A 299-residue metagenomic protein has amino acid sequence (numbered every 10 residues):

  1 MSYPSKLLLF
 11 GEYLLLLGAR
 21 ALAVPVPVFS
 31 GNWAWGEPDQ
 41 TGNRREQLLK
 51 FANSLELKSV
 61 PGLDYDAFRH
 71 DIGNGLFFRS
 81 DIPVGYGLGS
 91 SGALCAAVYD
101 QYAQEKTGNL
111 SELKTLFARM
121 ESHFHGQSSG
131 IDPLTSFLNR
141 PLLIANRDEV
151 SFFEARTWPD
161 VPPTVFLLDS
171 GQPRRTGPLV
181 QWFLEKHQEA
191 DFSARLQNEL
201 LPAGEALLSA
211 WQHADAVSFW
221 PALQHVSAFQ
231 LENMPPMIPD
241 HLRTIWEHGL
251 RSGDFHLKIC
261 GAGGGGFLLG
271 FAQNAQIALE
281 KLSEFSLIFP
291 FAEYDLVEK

Functional and structural regions predicted by a protein language model:
M1-L88, D100-N109, N139-P141, H256-I259 (+3 more regions): ATP-binding N-lobe of GHMP and related small-molecule kinases
Y3-S5, H70-D81, K114-S122, P239-H256: Short, hydrophobic/aliphatic alpha-helical segments
K6, P133, P141-L143, V165-L167 (+1 more regions): Conserved hydrophobic/aromatic beta-strand scaffold that supports enzyme active sites
E12, L16, P202-K299: Glycine-rich, charge-dense phosphate/pyrophosphate-binding loop(s) and the adjacent flexible "lid"/catalytic subdomain
S91: Phosphate-binding site recognition
A103, N146, S170, G270-N274: Short beta-strand-to-loop capping motifs
L110-F153: Alpha/beta catalytic cores of group-transfer enzymes, especially the acyltransferase/condensing modules of polyketide
R156-S209: Acyltransferase
